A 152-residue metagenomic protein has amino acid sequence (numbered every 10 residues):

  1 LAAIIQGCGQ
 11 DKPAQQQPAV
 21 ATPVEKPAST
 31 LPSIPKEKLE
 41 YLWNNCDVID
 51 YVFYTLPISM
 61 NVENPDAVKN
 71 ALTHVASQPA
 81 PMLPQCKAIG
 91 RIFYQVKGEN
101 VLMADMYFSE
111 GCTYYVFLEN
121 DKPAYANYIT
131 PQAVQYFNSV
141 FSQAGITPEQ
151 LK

Functional and structural regions predicted by a protein language model:
I4-G7: C-terminal motif of bacterial Sec signal peptides marking the signal peptidase cleavage site
G9-K152: Function-determining sites in protein domains
